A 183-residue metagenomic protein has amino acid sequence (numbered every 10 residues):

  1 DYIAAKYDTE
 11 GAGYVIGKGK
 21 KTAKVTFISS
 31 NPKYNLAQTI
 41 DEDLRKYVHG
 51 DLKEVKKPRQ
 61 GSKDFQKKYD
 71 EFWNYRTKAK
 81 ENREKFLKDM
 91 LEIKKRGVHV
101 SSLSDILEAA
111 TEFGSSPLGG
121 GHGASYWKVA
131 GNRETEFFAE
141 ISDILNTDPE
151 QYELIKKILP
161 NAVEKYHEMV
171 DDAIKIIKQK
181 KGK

Functional and structural regions predicted by a protein language model:
D1-K183: Active-site-flanking segments in enzyme catalytic domains
